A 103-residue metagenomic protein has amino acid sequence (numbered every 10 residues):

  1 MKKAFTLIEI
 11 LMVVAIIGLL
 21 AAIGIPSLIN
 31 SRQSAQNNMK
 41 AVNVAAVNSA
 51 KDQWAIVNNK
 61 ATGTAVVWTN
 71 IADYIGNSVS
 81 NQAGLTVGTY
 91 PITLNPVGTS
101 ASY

Functional and structural regions predicted by a protein language model:
M1-A45: Amphipathic alpha-helical segments typified by the pilin-like N-terminal helix that continues immediately C-terminal
S49-Y103: Extracellular/periplasmic head regions of type IV pilus-like filament subunits
